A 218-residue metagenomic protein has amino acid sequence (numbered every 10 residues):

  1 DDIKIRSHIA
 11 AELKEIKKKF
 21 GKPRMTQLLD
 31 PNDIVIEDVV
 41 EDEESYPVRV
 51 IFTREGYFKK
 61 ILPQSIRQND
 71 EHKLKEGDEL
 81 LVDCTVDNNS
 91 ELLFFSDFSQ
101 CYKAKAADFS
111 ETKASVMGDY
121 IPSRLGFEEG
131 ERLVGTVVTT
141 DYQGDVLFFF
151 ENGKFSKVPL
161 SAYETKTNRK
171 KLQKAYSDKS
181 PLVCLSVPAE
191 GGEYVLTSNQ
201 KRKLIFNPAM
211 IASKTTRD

Functional and structural regions predicted by a protein language model:
D1-D218: C-terminal interaction appendages of subunits in large macromolecular complexes
